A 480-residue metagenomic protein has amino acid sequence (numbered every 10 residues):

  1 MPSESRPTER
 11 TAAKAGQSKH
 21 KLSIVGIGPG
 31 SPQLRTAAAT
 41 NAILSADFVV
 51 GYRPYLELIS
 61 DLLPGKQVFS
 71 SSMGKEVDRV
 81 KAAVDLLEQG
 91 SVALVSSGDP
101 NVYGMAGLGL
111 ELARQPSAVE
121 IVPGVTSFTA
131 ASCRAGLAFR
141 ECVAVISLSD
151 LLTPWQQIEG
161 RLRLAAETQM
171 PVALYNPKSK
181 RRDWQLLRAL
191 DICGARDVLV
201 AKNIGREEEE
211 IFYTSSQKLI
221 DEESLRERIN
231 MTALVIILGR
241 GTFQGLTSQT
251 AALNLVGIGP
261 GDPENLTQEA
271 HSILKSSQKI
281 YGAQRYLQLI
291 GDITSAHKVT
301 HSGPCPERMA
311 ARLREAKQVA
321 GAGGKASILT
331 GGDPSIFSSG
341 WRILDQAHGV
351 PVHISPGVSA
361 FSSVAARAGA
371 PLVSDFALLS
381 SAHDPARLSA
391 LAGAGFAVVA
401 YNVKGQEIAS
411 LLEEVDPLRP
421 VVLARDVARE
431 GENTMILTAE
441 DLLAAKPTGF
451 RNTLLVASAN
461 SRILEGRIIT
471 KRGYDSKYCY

Functional and structural regions predicted by a protein language model:
P2-E4, E9, L22-I24, S91-V92 (+3 more regions): A contiguous loop/helix-start segment that scaffolds small-molecule binding in enzyme catalytic cores
P2-V125, A130, Q217, E222-L225 (+6 more regions): Class I S-adenosyl-L-methionine
L44-S45, L62-L63, L164, D191-A195 (+3 more regions): Short, conserved loop/helix-junction motifs that constitute active-site signature segments in enzyme catalytic cores
Y52, S71, V122, L148 (+9 more regions): Generic beta-sheet signal
G74-R79, S127, L151-T153, G205-E208 (+4 more regions): A short acidic, often aromatic-flanked loop/helix-cap motif at beta-alpha or helix-coil junctions that lines enzyme
A82-Q89, R134-L137, I158-L162, E210-L219 (+4 more regions): Short, surface-exposed amphipathic charged segments that create phosphate/polyanion-binding patches used for binding
S96, A118-V119, V143-L151, P171-K180 (+4 more regions): Flexible, glycine/proline-enriched loop segments at strand-loop-helix junctions that form or flank small-ligand binding
S132-L164, Q169, A360-G395: Short, glycine-/small-residue-rich phosphate/pyrophosphate-handling segment
